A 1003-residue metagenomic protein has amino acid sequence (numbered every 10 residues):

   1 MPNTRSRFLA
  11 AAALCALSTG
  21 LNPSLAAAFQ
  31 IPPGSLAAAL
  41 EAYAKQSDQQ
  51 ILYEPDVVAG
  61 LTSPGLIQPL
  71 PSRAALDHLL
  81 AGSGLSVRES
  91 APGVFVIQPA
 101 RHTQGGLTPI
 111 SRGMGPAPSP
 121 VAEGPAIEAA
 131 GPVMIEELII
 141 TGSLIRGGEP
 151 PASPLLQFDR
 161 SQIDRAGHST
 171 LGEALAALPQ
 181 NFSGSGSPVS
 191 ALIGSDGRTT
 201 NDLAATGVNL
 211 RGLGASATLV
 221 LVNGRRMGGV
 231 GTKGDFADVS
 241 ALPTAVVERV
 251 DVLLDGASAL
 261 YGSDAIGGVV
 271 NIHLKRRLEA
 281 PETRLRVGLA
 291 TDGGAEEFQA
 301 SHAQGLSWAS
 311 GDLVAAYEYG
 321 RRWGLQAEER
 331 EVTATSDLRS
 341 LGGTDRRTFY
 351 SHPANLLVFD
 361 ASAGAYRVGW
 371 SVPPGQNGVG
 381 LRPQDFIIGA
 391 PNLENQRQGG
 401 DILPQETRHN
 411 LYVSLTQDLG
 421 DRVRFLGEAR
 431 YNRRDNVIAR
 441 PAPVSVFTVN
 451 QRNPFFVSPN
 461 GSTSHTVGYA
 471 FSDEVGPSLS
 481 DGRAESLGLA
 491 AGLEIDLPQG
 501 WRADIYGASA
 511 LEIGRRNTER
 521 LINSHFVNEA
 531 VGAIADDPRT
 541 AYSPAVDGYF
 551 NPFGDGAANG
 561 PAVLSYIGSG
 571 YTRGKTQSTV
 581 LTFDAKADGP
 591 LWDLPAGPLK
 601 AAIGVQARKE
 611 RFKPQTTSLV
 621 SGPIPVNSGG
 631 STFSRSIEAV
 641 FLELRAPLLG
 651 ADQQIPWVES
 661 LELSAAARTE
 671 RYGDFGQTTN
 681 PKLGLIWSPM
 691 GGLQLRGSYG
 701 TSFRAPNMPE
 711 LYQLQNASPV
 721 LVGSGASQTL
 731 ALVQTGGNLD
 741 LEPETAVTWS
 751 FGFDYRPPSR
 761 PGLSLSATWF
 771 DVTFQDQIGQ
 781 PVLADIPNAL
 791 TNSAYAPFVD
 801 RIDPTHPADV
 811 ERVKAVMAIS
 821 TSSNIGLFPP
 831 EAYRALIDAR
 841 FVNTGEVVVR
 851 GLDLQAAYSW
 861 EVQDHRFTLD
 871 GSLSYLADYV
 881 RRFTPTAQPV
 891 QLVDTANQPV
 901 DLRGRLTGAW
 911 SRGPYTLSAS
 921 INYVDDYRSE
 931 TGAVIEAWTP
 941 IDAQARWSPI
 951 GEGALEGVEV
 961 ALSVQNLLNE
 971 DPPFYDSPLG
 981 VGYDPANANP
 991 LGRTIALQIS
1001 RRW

Functional and structural regions predicted by a protein language model:
L40, Q46, A100-D164, G172: Short, acidic, small-residue-rich periplasmic hinge/interaction motif at the N-terminus of Gram-negative outer-membrane
F95, A174-L178, T206-N209, D238-S240 (+2 more regions): N-terminal periplasmic accessory domains that precede and gate Gram-negative outer-membrane beta-barrel machines
G147, A176-R226: Extracytoplasmic beta-strand/coil segments of soluble accessory domains associated with Gram-negative outer-membrane
R225-L254: Short acidic/polar hinge/loop motifs at secondary-structure boundaries that mediate gating or recognition
R277-A280, G293, A309-S310, G420-V423 (+9 more regions): Short loop/turn motifs that connect adjacent beta-strands in outer-membrane beta-barrel proteins
L325, E329-S340, S371-E406, Y412 (+7 more regions): Surface-exposed, low-complexity loop segments enriched in small/polar and acidic residues
T773-Q775, A877-V880, N922-R928, W947-W1003: C-terminal beta-signal and adjacent terminal beta-strands/loops of Gram-negative outer-membrane beta-barrel proteins
H865, L869-G953: C-terminal beta-barrel architecture of Gram-negative outer-membrane proteins
